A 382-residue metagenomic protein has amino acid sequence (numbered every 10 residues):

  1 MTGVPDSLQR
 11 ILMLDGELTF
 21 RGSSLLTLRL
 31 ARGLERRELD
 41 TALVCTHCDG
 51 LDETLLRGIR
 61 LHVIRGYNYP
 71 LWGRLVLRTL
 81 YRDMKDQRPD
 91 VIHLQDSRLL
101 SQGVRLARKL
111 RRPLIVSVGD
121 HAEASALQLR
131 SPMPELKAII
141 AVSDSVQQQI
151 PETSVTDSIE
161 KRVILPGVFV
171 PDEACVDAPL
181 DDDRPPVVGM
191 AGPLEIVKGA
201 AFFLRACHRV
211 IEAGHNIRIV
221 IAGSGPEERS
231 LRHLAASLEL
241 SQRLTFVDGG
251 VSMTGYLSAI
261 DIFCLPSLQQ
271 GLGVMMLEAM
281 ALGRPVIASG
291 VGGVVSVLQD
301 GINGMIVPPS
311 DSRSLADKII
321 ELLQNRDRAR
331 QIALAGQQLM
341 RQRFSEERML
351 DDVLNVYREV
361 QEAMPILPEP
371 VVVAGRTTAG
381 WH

Functional and structural regions predicted by a protein language model:
S7, M13-W72: N-terminal strand-loop element at the rim of the active site of nucleotide-sugar-dependent glycosyltransferases
R21-R29, P186, M190-R209, H215 (+4 more regions): A conserved mid-protein helix/loop that constitutes part of the nucleotide-sugar donor-binding site
V44, P285-A288, L298: Short hydrophobic beta-strand element within catalytic cores of glycosyltransferases and related nucleotide-activated
L94-L100: Short His-centered aromatic/hydrophobic patch
R108, L114-D144, Q148, V155-T156: A conserved, positively charged/aromatic
G249, L268: Aromatic "clamp/platform" in nucleotide-sugar-dependent glycosyltransferases that forms part of the donor/acceptor
D300-G301, M305-S312, E321-R326: Conserved acidic donor-binding segment of nucleotide-sugar-dependent glycosyltransferases
S314, E321, R328-N355: A short, well-ordered alpha-helix in the C-terminal region of glycosyltransferases
